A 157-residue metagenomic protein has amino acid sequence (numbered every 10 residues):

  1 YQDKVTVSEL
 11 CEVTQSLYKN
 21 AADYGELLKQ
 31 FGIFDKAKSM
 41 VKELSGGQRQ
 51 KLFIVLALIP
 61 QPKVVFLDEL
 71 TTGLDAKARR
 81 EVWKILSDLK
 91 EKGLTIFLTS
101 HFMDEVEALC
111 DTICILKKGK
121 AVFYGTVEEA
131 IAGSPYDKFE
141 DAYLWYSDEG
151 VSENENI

Functional and structural regions predicted by a protein language model:
E12, S16-K36: Conserved ABC ATPase "signature" region
M40-L44: Conserved ABC ATPase signature
I54: Hydrophobic anchor residue at the start of the ABC signature
V65-D68: Catalytic Walker B motif of ABC-type/P-loop ATPase nucleotide-binding domains
V106-A108: A short, surface-exposed alpha-helical micro-motif characterized by mixed small hydrophobic and charged/polar residues
Y124-G125: ABC ATPase "signature
